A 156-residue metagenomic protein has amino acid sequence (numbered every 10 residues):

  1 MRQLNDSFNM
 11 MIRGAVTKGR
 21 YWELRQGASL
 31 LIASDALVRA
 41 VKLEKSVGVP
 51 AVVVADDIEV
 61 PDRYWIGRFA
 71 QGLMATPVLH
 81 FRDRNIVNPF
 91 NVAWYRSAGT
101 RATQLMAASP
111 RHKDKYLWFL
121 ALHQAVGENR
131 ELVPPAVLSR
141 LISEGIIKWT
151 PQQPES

Functional and structural regions predicted by a protein language model:
Q3-D35: Catalytic core of nucleotidyl cyclases, primarily class III adenylyl/guanylyl cyclases
Q3-L4, K42-S46: Amphipathic alpha-helical regulatory segments at dimerization interfaces that relay allosteric signals between sensory
M10-I12, V47-P50: Short glycine-/polar-rich loops that comprise or flank the Walker A/P-loop and associated switch/sensor motifs
V16, L43, V52-V54: Generic structural hydrophobic/aromatic packing signal, biased to beta-strands
T17, R39, G48: Residues that flank catalytic or metal-binding motifs in active/ligand-binding sites
A28-R39, Y64-L73: Short, surface-exposed, charged loop/turn segments at secondary-structure junctions
L37-K42, V78: Glycine-rich loops and low-complexity Gly/Arg-rich segments that provide flexible linkers or classic glycine-based
V49-P50, V54-S156: Intrinsically disordered, glycine/charged-rich C-terminal tails and inter-domain linkers that flank nucleotidyl cyclase
